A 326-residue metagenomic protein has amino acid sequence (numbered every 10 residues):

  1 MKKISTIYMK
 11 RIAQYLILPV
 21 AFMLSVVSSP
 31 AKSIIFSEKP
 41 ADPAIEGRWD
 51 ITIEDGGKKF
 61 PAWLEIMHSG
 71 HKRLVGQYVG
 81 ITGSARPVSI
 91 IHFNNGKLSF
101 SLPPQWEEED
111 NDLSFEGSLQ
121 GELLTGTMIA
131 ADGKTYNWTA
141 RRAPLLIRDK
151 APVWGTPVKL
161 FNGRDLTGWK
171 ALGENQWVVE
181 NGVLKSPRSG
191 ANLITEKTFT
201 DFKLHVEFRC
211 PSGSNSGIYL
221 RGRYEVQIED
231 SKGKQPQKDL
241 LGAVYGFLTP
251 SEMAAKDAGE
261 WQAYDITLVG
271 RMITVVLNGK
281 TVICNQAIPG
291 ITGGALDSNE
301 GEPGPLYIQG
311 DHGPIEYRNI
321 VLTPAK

Functional and structural regions predicted by a protein language model:
K3-I17: Bacterial N-terminal signal peptides that target proteins for export
S5, S25-S29: Serine residues within intrinsically disordered or low-complexity segments
A13, S25, A287-I288: Generic hydrophobic, helix-prone segments enriched in Leu/Val/Ile
Q14, S28, L296-S298: A generic membrane alpha-helix/interface feature
I17-V26: Bacterial N-terminal signal peptides
K32-K326: Carbohydrate-interacting regions of secretory-pathway proteins
